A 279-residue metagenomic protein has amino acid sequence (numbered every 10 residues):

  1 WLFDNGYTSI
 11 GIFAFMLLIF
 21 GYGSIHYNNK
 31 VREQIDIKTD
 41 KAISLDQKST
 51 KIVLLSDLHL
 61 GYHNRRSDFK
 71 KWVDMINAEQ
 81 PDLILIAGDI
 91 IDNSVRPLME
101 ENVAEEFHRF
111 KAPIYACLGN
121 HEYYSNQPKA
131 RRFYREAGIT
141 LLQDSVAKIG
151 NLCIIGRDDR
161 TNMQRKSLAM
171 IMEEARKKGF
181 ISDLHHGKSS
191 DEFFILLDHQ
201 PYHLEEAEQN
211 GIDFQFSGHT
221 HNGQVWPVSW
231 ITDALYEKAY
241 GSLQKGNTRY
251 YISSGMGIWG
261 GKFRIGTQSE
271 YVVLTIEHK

Functional and structural regions predicted by a protein language model:
L2-H26: Internal/C-terminal transmembrane anchor helices
Y22-I37: Aromatic-capped interface at the extracytoplasmic side of an N-terminal signal-anchor transmembrane helix
E33-Q34, K38-K279: Soluble catalytic domains of enzymes that build or remodel membrane lipids, polysaccharides, and related
